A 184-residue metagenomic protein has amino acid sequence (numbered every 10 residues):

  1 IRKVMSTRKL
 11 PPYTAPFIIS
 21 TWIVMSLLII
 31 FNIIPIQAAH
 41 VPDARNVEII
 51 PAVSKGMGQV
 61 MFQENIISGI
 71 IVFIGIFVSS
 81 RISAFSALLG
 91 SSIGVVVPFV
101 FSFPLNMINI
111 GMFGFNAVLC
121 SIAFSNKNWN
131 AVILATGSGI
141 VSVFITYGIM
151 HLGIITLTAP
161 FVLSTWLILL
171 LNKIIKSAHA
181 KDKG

Functional and structural regions predicted by a protein language model:
I1-M5, I23, L27, I93 (+7 more regions): Alpha-helical membrane-inserting segments
R2-P11, I76-L88, F124-T136: Membrane-helix interface "capping/anchor" motifs
R8-N65: Long hydrophobic alpha-helical segments that form multi-pass transmembrane helix bundles in integral membrane proteins
R8-P16, N109-F115, L152-S164: Loop-to-transmembrane alpha-helix initiation sites
T14-S20, S86-G94, V132-F144, F161-S164: Central hydrophobic cores of alpha-helical transmembrane segments in multi-pass integral membrane proteins
I67-G75, G90-V95, A117-I122, S138-T146: Hydrophobic, membrane-inserted alpha-helices
V72-G75, S86, P98-F103, M107-K127: A structural feature that tracks compact, well-ordered secondary-structure segments with a strong bias toward
V162, W166, A178-G184: Short, highly charged, low-complexity non-transmembrane loops/tails of multi-pass membrane proteins
